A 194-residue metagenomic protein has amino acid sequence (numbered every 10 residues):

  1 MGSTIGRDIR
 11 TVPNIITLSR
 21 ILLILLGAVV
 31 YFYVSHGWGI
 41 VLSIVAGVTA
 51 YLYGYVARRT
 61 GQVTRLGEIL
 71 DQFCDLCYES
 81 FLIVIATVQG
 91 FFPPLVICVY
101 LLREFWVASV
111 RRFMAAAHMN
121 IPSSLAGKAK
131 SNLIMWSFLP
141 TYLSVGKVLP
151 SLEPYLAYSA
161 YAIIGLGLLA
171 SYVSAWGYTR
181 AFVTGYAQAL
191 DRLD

Functional and structural regions predicted by a protein language model:
M1-P13, L23-I24, I40-G47, M119-D194: C-terminal membrane-associated helical module and adjoining short loops/tails
I15-I69, L82-V99, Y155-V173: Membrane-embedded alpha-helical segments that form the functional core of polytopic membrane enzymes, especially those
T17-L25, Q72-I83, V107-A108, K130-Y142: Core segments of transmembrane alpha-helices that mediate helix-helix packing or line hydrophobic substrate/ligand
G27-V34, V88, F113, T141-K147 (+1 more regions): Helix-loop junctions at the membrane-solvent interface of multi-pass transporters, primarily the C-terminal
R58-L66, F113-L125, F182-V183: A cytosolic-side transmembrane-helix exit/cap motif
L70-Q72, C98-V99, S124-S131: Cytoplasmic-side transmembrane-helix entry/capping segments in multi-pass membrane proteins
R103-F113: Membrane-water interface of transmembrane alpha-helices
